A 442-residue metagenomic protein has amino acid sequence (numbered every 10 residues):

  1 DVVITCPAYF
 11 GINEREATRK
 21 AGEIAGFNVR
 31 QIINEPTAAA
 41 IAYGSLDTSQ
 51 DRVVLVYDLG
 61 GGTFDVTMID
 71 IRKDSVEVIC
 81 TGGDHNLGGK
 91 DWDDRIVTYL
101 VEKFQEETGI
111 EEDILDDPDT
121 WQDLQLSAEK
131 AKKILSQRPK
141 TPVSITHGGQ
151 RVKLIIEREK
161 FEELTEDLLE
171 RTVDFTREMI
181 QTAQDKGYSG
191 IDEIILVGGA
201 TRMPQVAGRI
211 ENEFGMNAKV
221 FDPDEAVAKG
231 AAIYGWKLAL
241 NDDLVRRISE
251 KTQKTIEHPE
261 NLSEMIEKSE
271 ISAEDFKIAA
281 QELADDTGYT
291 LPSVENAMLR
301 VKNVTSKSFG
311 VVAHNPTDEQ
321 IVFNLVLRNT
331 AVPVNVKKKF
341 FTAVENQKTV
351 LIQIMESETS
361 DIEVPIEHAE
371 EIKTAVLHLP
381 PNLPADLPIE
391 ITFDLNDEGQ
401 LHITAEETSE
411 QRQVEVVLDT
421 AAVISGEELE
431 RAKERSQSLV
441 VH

Functional and structural regions predicted by a protein language model:
D1-H442: Oxyanion-binding/catalytic loops of NTP- or PPi-dependent enzymes
